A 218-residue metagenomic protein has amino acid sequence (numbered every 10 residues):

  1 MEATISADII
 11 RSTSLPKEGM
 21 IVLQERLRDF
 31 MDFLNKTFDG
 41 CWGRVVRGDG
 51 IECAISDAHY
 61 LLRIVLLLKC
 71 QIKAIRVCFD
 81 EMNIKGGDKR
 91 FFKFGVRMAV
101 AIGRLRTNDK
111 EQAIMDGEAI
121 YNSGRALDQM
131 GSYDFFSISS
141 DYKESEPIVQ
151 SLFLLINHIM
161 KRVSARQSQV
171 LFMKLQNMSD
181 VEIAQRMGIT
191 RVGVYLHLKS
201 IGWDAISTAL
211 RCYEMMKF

Functional and structural regions predicted by a protein language model:
M1-F218: Regulatory and interdomain segments flanking nucleotide-handling catalytic cores in signaling/defense enzymes
